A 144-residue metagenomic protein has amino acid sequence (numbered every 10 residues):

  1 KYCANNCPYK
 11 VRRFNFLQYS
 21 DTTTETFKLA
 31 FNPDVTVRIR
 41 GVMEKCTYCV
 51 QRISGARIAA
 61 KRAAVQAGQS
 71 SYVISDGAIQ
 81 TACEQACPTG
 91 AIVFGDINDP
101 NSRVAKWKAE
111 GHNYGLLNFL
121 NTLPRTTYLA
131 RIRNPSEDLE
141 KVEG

Functional and structural regions predicted by a protein language model:
K1-G144: Non-ligating segments of multi-cofactor redox enzymes
